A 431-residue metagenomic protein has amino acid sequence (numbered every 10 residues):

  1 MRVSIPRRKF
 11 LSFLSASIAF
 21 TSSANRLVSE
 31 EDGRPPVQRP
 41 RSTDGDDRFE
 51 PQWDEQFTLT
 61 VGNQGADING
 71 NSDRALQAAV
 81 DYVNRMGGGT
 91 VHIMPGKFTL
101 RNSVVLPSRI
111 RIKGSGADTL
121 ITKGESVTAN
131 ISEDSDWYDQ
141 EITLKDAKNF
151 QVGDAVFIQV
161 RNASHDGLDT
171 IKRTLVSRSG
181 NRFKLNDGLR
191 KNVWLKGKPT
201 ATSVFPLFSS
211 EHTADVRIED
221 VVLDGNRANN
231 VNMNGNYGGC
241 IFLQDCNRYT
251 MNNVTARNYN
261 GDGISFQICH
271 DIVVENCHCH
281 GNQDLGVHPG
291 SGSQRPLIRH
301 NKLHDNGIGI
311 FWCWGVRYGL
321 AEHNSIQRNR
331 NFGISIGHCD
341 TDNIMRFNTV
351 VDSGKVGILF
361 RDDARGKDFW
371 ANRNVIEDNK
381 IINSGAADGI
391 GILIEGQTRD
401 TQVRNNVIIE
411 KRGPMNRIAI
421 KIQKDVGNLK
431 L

Functional and structural regions predicted by a protein language model:
R2-D220, G225-N230: Extracellular "leader-to-stem" segments immediately downstream of a signal peptide or signal-anchor in secreted/lumenal
D67, I310, R365-K367: Short, small-residue-enriched loops and turns at beta-alpha junctions that line or gate enzyme active sites
G88-G89, L100-S103, A117, T122-G124 (+9 more regions): Short glycine/acidic-rich loop motifs that flank beta-strands on beta-rich extracellular proteins
A129, G225, N229, G337-C339 (+2 more regions): Extracellular beta-rich repeat passengers
V160-R182, D187-N192, S209-H304: Right-handed parallel beta-helix
P206-E219, I241-T250, H270-V273, S291-L297 (+5 more regions): Surface-exposed loop/turn motifs in large extracellular/passenger domains
R295, K302-H304, G309, W314-H323: Acidic, glycine-rich loop-and-beta core segments that form the ion-binding/anion-interacting portion of active sites
